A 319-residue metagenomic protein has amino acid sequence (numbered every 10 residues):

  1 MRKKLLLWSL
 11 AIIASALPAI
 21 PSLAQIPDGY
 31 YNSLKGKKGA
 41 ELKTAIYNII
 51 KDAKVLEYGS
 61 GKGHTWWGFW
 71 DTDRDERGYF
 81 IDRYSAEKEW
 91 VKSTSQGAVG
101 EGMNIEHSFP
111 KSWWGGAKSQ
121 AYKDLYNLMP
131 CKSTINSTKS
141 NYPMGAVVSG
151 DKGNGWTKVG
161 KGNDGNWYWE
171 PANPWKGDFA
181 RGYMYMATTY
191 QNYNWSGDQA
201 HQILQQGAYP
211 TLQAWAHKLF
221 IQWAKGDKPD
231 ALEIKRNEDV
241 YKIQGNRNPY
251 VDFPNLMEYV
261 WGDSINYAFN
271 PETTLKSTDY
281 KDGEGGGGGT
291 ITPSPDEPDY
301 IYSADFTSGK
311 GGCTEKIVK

Functional and structural regions predicted by a protein language model:
M1-S9: Bacterial N-terminal signal peptides that target proteins for export
S9-P18: Bacterial N-terminal signal peptides
I20-A24: Sec/Tat signal peptide C-region and signal peptidase I cleavage site
I26-A98, F220: Aromatic-lined ligand-binding clefts that engage carbohydrates, nucleic acids, or primary amines
V91-T94, E258-V260, K310-V318: Short, solvent-exposed loop/turn elements at domain surfaces
S95-G285: Domain-level detector of nuclease and nuclease-like folds in predominantly extracellular/periplasmic contexts
G286-V318: Extracellular carbohydrate-recognition regions
